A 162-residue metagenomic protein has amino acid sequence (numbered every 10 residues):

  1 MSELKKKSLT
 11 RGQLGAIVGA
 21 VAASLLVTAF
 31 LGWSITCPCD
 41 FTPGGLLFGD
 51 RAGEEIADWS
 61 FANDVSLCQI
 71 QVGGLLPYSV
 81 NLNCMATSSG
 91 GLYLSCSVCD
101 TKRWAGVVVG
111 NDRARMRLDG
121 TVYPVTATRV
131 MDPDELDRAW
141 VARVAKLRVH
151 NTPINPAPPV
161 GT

Functional and structural regions predicted by a protein language model:
M1-G12: N-terminal Lys/Arg-rich, disordered targeting/topogenic segments
L14-W33: Hydrophobic membrane-insertion alpha-helices, especially the h-region of bacterial N-terminal signal peptides
V18, P77, L82, G161-T162: Generic low-polarity alpha-helical segments
S24, C99-T162: Short, structured beta-strand-loop surface elements
L31-Y78: Short, conserved active-site entrance elements at the starts or edges of catalytic domains
L47-D50, A62-D64, L94-C96, R103-G106 (+1 more regions): A short linear-motif detector with a strong N-terminal bias
A62-C99, R117, P124-T128: Short beta-strand segments
